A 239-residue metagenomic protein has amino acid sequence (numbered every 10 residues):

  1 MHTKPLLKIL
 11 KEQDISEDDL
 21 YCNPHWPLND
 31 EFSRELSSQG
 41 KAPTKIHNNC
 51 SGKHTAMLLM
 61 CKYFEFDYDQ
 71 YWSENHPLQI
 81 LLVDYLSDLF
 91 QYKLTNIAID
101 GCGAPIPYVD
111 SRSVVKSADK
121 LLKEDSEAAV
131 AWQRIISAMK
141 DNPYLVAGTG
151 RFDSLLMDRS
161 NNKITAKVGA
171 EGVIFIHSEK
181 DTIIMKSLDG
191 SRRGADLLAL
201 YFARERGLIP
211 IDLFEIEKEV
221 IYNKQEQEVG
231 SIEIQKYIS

Functional and structural regions predicted by a protein language model:
M1-N96, K120: Active-site-adjacent helix/loop patches that line small-molecule binding or acyl-intermediate pockets
H2, D110, A195: Hydrophobic (often cysteine-bearing) scaffold residues that line and stabilize catalytic clefts of nucleotide/cofactor
D19-N23, I97-G101, W132-D141: Beta-strand segments within the central parallel beta-sheet cores of soluble alpha/beta enzyme folds
C102-Y108: A glycine-rich, coil/turn loop motif that links secondary-structure elements
D119-S239: Structured C-terminal helix/loop/strand segments within mature extracytoplasmic catalytic/sensor domains
